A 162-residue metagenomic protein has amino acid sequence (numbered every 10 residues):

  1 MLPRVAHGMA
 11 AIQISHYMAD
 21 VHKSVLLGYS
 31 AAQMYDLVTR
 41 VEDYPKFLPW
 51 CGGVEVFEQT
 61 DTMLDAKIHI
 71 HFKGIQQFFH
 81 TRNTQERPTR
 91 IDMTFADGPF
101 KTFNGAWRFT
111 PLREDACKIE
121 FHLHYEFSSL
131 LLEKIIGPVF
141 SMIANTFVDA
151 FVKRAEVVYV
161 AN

Functional and structural regions predicted by a protein language model:
L2-A6: Extreme N-terminal basic, low-complexity initiation segments that serve as generic localization/processing leaders
H7, I12-D61, A161: Hydrophobic ligand-binding cavity/cleft-lining segments
D20-S24, M63-D65, F78-H80, R90 (+2 more regions): Intrinsic-disorder/low-complexity, polar/charged segments enriched in Ser/Thr/Lys/Arg/Asp/Glu/Gln
K23-V25, V54, F79-T84, N104-P111 (+1 more regions): Hydrophobic/aromatic beta-strand elements that line small-molecule binding cavities or substrate pockets in beta-rich
M34-V38, Y44, A66, N83 (+2 more regions): Hydrophobic pocket/interface hotspot
E42, F140, A144, V148 (+1 more regions): Short amphipathic alpha-helical signal-transduction/dimerization elements
E55-P99, A150, R154, N162: Glycine-rich portal/gate segments that line the openings of hydrophobic small-molecule binding cavities
T94-T146: Beta-strand/loop substructures that line and gate deep hydrophobic ligand-binding cavities in soluble
